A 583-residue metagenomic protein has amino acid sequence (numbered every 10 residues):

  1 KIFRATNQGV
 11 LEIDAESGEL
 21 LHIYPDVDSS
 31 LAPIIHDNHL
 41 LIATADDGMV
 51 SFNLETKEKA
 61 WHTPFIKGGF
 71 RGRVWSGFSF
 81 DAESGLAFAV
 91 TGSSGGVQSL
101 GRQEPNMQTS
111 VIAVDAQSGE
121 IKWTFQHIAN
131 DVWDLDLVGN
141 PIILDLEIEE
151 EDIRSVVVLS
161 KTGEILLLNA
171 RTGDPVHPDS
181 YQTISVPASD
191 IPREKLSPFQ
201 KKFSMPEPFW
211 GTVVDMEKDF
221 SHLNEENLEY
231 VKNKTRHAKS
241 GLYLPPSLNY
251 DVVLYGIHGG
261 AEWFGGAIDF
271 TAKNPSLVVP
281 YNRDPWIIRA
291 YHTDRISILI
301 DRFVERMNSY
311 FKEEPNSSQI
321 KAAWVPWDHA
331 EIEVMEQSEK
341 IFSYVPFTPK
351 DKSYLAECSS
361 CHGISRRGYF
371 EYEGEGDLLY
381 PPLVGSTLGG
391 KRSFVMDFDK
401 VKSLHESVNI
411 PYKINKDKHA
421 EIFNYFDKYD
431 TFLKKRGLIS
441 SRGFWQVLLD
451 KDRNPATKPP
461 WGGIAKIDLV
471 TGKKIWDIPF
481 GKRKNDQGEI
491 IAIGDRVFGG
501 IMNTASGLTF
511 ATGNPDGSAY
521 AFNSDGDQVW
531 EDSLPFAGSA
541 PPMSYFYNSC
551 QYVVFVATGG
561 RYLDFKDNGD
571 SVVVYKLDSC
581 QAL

Functional and structural regions predicted by a protein language model:
K1-V10, V27-M49, F70-L100, S110 (+8 more regions): Repeat-blade elements of multi-bladed beta-propeller folds
N7, D46, N106-Q108, W461 (+2 more regions): A detector of repeated loop/turn-to-beta-strand junctions in beta-rich toroidal repeat architectures
D14-S17, N53-K57, A116-S118, A170-T172 (+3 more regions): Short loop/turn segments that connect beta-strands within beta-propeller blades
A87-N106, D284-E305, A322, T431-K458 (+1 more regions): Short, conserved, GDST-rich strand-edge loop motifs in beta-rich repeat architectures
A129-N140, Q182-A188, V253-G260, F264 (+2 more regions): Conserved blade-ending motifs and adjacent loop-strand segments that build the rim/top face of beta-propeller domains
T271-V278, D284-D294, M543-L583: Blade-level signature of beta-propeller repeat domains, shared across WD40, Kelch, NHL, RCC1 and BNR/Asp-box propellers
V304-T348, L355-I439, F444, T512 (+1 more regions): Extracytoplasmic electron-transfer domains, predominantly the class I c-type cytochrome c fold
L469, W476-G526: Generic long, charged, amphipathic alpha-helical segments
